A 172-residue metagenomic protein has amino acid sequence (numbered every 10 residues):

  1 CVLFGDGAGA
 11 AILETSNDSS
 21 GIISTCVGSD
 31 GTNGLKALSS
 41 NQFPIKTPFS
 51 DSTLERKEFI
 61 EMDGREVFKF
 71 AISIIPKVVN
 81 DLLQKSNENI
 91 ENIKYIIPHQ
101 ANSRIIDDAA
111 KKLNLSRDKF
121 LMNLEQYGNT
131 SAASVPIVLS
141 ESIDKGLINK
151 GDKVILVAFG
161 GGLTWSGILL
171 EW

Functional and structural regions predicted by a protein language model:
C1-K69, S73, K77, F159 (+1 more regions): Condensing-enzyme catalytic core mediating Claisen C-C bond formation in acyl metabolism
D18, E88, L115-S116: Short, well-ordered coil loops that connect the C-terminus of an alpha-helix to the N-terminus of a beta-strand
D18, R56, E91-N92, K150: Residue-level preference for short coil/turn positions at secondary-structure junctions
K36, F70, I74-L82, N92 (+1 more regions): Non-catalytic alpha-helical scaffold/packing segments enriched in small hydrophobic residues
D63-R65, I90-N92, N123-L124: A short, structure-level motif marking secondary-structure boundaries and short turns
I72, K94-W172: Claisen-condensing/thiolase-fold acyl-transfer catalytic domains that form or cleave C-C bonds in fatty acid
K77-K94, S142-L147: Phosphate/pyrophosphate-binding loops at sites that engage ATP/ADP/AMP, CoA/4′-phosphopantetheine, polyphosphate
